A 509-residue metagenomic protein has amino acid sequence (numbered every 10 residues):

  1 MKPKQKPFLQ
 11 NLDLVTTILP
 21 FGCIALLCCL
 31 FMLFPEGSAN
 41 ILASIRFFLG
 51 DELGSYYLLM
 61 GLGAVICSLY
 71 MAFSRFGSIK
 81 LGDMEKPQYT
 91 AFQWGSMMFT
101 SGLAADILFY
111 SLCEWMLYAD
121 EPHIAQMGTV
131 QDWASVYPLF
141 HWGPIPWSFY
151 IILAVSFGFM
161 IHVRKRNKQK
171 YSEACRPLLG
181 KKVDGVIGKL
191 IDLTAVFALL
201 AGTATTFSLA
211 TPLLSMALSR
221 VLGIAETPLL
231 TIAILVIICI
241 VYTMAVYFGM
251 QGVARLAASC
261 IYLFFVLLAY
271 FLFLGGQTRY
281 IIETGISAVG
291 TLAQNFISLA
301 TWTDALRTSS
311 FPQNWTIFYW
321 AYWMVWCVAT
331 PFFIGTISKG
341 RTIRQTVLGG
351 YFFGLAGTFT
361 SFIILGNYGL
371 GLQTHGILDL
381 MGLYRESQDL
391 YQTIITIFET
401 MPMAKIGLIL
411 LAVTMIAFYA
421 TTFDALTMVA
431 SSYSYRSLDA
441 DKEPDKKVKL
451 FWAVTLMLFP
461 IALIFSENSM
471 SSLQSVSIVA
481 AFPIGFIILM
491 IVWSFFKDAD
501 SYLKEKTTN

Functional and structural regions predicted by a protein language model:
M1-V130, V492-T508: N-terminal alpha-helical transmembrane segments of multi-pass membrane transport and channel/translocase proteins
K2-L9, G37-G50, L69-Q88, S135-W142 (+7 more regions): Membrane-water interface regions at transmembrane-helix termini and the short interhelical loops of multi-pass membrane
K2-P7, I41-R46, F73-F92, M116-Y137 (+4 more regions): Flexible loop linkers connecting adjacent transmembrane helices in multi-pass alpha-helical membrane transporters
I18-L33, L58-I66, L222-Y247, V266 (+3 more regions): Transmembrane alpha-helical segments of multi-pass small-molecule transport proteins
C23, Y56-A72, F264-G275, G357-N367 (+3 more regions): Hydrophobic alpha-helical segments of multi-pass membrane transport proteins
M32, E36, F99-A119, W147-R164 (+4 more regions): Hydrophobic transmembrane alpha-helices that form the core helical bundles of multi-pass secondary transporters
S55, A91, G128-V136, V183-L193 (+3 more regions): Membrane-interface alpha-helices at helix entry/exit sites of multi-pass transporters
V183-R341, L348, F353-L408: Membrane-embedded translocation segments of transport machinery
